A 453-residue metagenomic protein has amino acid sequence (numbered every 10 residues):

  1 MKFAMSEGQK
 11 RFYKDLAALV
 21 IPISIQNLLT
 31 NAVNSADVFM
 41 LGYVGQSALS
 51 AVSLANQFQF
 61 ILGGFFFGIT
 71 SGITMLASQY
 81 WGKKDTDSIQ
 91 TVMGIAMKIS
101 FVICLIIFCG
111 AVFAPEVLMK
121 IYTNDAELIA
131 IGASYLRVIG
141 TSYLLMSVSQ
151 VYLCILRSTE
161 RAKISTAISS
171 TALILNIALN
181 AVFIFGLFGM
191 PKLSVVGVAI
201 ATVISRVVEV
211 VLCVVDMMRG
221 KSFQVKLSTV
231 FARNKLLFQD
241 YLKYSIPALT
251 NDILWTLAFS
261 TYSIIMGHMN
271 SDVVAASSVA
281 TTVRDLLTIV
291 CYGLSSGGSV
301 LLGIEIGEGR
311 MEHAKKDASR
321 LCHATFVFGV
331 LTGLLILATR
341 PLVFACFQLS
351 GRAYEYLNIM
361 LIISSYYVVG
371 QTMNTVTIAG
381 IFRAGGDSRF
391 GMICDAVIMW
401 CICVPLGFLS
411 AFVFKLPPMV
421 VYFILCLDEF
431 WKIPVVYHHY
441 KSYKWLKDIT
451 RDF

Functional and structural regions predicted by a protein language model:
M1-V20, A77-L144, M190-I246, L302-Y367 (+1 more regions): Short alpha-helical transmembrane segments in multi-pass integral membrane proteins
E7-F39, Y43-V44, Q57-G72, L76 (+6 more regions): N-terminal transmembrane alpha-helices
A18-D37, V138, S149, A172 (+5 more regions): Transmembrane helical elements of multi-pass membrane transporters/channels
I23, N27, V38-F39, N56 (+18 more regions): Transmembrane alpha-helix boundary and packing residues in multipass membrane permease domains and related
S24, L28, A32, A36 (+17 more regions): Generic alpha-helical transmembrane segments of integral inner-membrane proteins, especially permease/transport modules
L28, A32-S50, M119-A126, V182-L193 (+4 more regions): Helix-terminus/linker motif at the lipid-water interface of multi-pass membrane proteins
L49-V112, M146-S165, S263, V274-R340 (+1 more regions): Small-residue-rich hydrophobic transmembrane alpha-helices
T70, I139-S158, S165-L173, V198-C213 (+5 more regions): Short runs within selected transmembrane alpha-helices of multi-pass transporters and secretion channels
